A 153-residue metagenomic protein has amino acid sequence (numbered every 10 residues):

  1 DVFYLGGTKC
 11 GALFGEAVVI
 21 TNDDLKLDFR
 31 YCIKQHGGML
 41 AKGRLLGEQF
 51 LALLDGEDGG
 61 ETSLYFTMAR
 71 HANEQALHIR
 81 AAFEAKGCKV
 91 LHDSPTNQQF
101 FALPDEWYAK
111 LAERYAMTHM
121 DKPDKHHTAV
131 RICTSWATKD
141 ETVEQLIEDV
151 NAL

Functional and structural regions predicted by a protein language model:
D1-C10, I33, M117-P123, E148-L153: Short, basic, helix/turn surface patches
D1-Q98: Active-site C-terminal subdomain of aminotransferase-like
G15, I20, E57, T118 (+2 more regions): Hydrophobic alpha-helical segments
L77-H78, A82-N151: Conserved C-terminal alpha-helix-loop-beta "cap" of PLP-dependent enzymes that closes/shapes the active-site mouth
